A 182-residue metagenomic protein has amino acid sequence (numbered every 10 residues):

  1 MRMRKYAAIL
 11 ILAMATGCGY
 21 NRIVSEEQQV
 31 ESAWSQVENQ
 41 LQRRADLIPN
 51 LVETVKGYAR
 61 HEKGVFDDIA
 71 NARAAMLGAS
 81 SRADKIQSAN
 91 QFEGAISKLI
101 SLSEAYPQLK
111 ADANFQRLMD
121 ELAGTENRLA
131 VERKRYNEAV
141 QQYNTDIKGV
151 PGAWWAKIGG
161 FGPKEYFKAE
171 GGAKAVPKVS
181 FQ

Functional and structural regions predicted by a protein language model:
R2-Q182: A helix-centric hydrophobic-segment signal that preferentially recognizes long, alpha-helical stretches used
